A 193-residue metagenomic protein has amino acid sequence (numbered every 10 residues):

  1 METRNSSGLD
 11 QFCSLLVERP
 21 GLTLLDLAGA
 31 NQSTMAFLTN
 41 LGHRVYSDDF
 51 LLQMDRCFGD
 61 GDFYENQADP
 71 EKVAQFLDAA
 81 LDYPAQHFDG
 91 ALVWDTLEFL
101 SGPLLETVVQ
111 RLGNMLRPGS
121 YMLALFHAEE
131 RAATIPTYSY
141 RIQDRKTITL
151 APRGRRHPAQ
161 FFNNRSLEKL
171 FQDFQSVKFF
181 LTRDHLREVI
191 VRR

Functional and structural regions predicted by a protein language model:
M1-L16, G21-L24, N31-D82, Y121-R193: Class I (Rossmann-like) S-adenosyl-L-methionine-dependent methyltransferase catalytic domain, capturing the SAM-binding
L27-A30, L104: Short, glycine/acidic-rich beta->alpha junctions
A30-Q32, E98-F99: Gly/Ser/Thr-rich loops at beta-strand to alpha-helix junctions that form or flank small-molecule/cofactor-binding
A80-H87, G113-N114: Short, charge-rich binding segments
F88-E106: A short SAM/SAH-binding and catalytic strip from SAM-dependent methyltransferases
E106-Y121: A short glycine-rich, Lys/Arg-flanked "PGG" loop and its adjoining helix->strand segment in the class I
